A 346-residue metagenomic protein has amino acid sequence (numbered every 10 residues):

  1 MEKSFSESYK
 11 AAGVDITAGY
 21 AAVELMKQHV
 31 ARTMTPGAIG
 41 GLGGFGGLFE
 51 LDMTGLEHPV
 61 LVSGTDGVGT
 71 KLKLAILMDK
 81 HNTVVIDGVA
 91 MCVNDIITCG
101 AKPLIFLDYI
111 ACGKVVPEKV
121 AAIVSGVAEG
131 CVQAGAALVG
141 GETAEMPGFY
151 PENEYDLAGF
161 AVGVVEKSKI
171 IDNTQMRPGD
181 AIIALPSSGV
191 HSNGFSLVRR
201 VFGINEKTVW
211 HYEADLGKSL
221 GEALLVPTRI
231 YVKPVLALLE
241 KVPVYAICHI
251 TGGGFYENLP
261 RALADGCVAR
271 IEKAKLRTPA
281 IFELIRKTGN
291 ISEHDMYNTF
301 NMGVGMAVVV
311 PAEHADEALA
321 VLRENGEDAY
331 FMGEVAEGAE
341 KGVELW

Functional and structural regions predicted by a protein language model:
E2-A11, Q28, K119-A137, Y150-L157 (+2 more regions): Glycine-/charge-enriched secondary-structure boundary and capping motifs
E2-G37: N-terminal amphipathic/basic leader segments beginning at the initiator methionine
V14, A18, V84, N193 (+2 more regions): A generic structural signal for residues located within well-ordered alpha-helices of large catalytic or ligand-binding
D15, D66, G179, H249 (+1 more regions): Residue-level signature of catalytic and energy-coupling elements of molecular machines, predominantly ATP/GTP-dependent
L25-S188: Glycine-rich phosphate/pyrophosphate-binding loop regions near the starts of catalytic domains
G100-K102, L197, P243, D328: Short loop/turn motifs at secondary-structure junctions
D156, K169-L220: Short, acidic (Asp/Glu-rich) active-site segment that either coordinates a divalent metal cofactor
